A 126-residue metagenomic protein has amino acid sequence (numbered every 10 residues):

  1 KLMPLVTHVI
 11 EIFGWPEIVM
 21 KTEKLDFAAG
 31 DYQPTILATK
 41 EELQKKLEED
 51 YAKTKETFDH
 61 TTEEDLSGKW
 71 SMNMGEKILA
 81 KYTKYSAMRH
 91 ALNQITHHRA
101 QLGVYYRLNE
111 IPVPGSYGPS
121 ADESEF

Functional and structural regions predicted by a protein language model:
K1-Y32, M72-F126: Short, contiguous alpha-helical
E23-T61: Helix-adjacent hinge/juxtasegments
L47-E64, K84, H90, S120-F126: Short flexible/disordered coil segments
H60-G75: Acidic catalytic patch
